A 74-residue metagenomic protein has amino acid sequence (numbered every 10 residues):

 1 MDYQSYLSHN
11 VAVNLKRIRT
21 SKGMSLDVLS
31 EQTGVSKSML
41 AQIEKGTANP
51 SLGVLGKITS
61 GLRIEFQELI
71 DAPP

Functional and structural regions predicted by a protein language model:
M1-N10: A detector for short, charged/polar N-terminal pre-domain segments
V11-V13, L52-G53: Short alpha-helical elements of helix-turn-helix
V13-S30: Short basic helix-loop element that most often maps to the first helix and adjoining turn of HTH DNA-binding modules
I18, Q32, Q42-I43, A72: Residues in the recognition helix of alpha-helical DNA-binding motifs
R19, L29, V54-L62, E68-I70: Hydrophobic micro-packing sites on short alpha-helices
G34-A48: Recognition helix of helix-turn-helix/homeodomain-like DNA-binding domains that insert into the DNA major groove
K45, I64, D71-P74: Short, conserved catalytic or interaction motifs in soluble domains
